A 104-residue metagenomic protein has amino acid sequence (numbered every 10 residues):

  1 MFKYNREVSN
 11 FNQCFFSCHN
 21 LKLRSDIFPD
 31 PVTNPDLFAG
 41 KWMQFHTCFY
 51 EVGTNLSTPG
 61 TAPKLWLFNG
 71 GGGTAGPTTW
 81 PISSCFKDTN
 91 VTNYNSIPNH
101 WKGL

Functional and structural regions predicted by a protein language model:
M1-L104: Negatively charged
